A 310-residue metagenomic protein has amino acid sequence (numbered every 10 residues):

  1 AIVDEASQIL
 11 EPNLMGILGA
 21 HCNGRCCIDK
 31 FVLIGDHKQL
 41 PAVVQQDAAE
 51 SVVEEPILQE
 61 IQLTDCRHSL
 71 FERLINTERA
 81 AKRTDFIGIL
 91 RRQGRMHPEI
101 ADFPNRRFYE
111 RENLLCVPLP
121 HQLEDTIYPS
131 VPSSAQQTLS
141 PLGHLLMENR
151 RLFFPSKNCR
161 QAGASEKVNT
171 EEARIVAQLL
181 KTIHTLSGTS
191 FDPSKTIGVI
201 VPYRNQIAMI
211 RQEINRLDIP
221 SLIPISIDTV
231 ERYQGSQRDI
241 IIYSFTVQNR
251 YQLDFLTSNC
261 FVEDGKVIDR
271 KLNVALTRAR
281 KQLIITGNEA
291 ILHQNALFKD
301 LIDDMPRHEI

Functional and structural regions predicted by a protein language model:
A1-I310: Conserved helicase motor core of SF1/SF2 NTP-dependent helicases
